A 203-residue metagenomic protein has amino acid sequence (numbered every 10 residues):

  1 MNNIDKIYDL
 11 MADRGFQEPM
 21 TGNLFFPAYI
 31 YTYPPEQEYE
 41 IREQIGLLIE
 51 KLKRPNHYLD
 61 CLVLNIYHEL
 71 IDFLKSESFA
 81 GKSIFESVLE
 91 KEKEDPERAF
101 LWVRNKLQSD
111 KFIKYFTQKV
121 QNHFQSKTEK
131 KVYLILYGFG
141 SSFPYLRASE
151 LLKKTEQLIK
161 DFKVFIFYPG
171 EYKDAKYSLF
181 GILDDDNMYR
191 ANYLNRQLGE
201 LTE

Functional and structural regions predicted by a protein language model:
M1-N56, C61: Glycine-rich P-loop/Walker A and Walker A-like loops and their local beta1-loop-alpha1 context in P-loop NTPases
M20-F25, N56, N122-K131, L158-I159: Flexible, charged surface loops at secondary-structure boundaries
F26-Y33, E40, Q44-L48, K130-Y168: Extended, basic/helix-rich recognition subdomains
P34, E43-K51, P55, D60-Y67 (+2 more regions): An interfacial alpha-helical scaffold signature
P35-E40, E69-I71, K106-I113, G140-Y145 (+1 more regions): Short acidic, S/G/P-rich loop/turn micro-motifs used as interaction or catalytic elements
C61-D110: Long, charge-dense
R98-T128, Y133-L134: Internal catalytic-core helix/loop-beta-alpha segment that presents or stabilizes conserved functional determinants
F143-E203: Glycine-rich, aromatic-bearing surface loops/beta-hairpins
